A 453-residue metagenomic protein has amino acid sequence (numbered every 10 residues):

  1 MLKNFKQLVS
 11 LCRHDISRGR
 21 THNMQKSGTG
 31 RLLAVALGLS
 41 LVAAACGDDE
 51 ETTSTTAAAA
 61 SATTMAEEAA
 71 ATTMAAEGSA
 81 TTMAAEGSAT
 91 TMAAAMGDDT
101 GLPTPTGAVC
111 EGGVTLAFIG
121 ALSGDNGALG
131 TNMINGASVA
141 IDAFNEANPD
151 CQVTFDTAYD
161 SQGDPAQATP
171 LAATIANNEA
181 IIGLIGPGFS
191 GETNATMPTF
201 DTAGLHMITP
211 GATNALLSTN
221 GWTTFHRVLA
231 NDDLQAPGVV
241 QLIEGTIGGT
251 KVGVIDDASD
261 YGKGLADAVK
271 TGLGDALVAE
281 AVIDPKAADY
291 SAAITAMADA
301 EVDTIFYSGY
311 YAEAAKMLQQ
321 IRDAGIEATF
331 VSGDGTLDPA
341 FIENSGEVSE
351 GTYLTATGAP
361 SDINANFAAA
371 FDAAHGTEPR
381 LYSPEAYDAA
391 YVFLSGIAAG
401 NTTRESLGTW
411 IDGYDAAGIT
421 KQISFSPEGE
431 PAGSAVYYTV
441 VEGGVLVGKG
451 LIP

Functional and structural regions predicted by a protein language model:
L41-A45: C-terminal motif of bacterial Sec signal peptides marking the signal peptidase cleavage site
G47-T55: Bacterial lipoprotein signal-peptidase II cleavage site
D98-S138, A158-A166, G188-F189, I255-G262 (+1 more regions): Extracytoplasmic "Venus flytrap"
G101-T104, A128-M133, E146-T219, V228 (+2 more regions): Beta-alpha junction/loop-to-helix N-cap segments that form part of ligand/metal-binding clefts
L122-S123, D142, T223-P285, T304 (+1 more regions): An alpha-beta-alpha
F200-A203, A266-T355: Extracellular/periplasmic bilobed ligand-binding domains
L318-Y387, V445-G448, I452: Extracellular/periplasmic periplasmic-binding protein-like sensory domains
H375-S383, L394-V445: Segments of small-molecule ligand-sensing domains
